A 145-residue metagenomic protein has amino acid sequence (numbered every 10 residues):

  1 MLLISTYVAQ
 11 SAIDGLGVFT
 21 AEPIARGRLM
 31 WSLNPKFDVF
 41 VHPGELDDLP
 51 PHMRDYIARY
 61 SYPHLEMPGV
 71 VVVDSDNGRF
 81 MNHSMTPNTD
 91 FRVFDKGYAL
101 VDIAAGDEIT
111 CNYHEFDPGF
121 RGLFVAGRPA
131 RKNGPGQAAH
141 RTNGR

Functional and structural regions predicted by a protein language model:
M1-R145: Conserved catalytic SET/PR domain of SAM-dependent protein methyltransferases, capturing the structural core that binds
